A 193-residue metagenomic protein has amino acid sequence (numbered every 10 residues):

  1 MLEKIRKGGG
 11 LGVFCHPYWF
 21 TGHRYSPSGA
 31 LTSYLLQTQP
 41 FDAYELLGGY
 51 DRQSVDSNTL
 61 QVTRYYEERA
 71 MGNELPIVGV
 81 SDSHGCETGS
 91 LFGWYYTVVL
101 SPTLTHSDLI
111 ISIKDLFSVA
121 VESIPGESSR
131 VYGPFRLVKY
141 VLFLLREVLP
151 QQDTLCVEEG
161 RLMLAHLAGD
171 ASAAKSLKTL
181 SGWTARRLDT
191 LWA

Functional and structural regions predicted by a protein language model:
M1-V13, Y65-M71: Surface-exposed amphipathic alpha-helices with a cationic face
R6, H16, H84: Histidine-centered active-site/metal-ligand motif
G9-L11, P17, L31, L35-Q37: His/acidic metal-ligating clusters that form di-metal
V13-F14, E45: Conserved beta-strand positions in the central sheet of alpha/beta enzyme cores
T21: LysM (lysin motif) carbohydrate-binding repeats in extracellular/periplasmic proteins that recognize
Y25-A193: Charged catalytic cores and adjacent phosphate/nucleic-acid-binding surfaces used for phosphate/nucleic-acid chemistry
